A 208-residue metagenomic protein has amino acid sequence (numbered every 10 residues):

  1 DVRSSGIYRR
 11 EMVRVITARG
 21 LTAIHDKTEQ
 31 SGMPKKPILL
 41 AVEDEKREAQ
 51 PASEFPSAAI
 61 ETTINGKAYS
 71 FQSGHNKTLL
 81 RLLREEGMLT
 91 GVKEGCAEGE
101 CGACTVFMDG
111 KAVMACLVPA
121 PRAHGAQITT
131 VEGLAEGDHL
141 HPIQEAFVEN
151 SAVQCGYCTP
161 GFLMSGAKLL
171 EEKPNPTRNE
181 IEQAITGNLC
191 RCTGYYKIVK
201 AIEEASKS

Functional and structural regions predicted by a protein language model:
G6, E11-S208: Signature of N-terminal electron-transfer/Fe-S-associated modules in redox systems
